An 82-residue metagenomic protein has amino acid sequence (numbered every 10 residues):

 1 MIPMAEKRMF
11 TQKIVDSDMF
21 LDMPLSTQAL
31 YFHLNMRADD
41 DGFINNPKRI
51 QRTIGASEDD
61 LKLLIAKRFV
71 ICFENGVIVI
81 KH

Functional and structural regions predicted by a protein language model:
I2-H82: Detector for short helical micro-motifs
